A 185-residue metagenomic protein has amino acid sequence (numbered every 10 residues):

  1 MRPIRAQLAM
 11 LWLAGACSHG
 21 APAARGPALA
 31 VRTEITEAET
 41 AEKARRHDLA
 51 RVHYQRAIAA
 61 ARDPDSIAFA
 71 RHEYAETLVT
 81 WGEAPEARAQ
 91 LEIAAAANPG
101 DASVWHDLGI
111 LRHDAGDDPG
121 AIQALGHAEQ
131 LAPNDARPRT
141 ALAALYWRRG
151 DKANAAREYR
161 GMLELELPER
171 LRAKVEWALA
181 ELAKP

Functional and structural regions predicted by a protein language model:
A21-A23, A153-P185: Terminal, low-structured helical/coil segments at or just beyond the last alpha-helical repeat
V31, D65-A68, A102-S103, A136-R137 (+1 more regions): Helix-start (N-cap) detector for alpha-helical repeat units in TPR-like alpha-solenoids, especially tetratricopeptide
K43-A44, T80-W81, D114-A115, R148-R149 (+1 more regions): Register position in tetratricopeptide repeats
A60-D63, A97, L131, L165: Structural marker of alpha-solenoid helical repeat scaffolds
A70-E73, D107, A141, K174-A178: Canonical tetratricopeptide repeat
